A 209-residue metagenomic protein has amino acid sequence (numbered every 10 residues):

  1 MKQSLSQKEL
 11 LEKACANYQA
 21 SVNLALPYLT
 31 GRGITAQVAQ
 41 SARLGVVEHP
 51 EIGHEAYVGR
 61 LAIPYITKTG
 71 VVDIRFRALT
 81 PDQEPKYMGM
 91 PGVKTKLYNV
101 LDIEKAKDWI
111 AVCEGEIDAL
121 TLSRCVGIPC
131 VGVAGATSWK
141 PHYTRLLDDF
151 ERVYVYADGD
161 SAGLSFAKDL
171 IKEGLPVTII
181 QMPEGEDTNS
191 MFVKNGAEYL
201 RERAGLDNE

Functional and structural regions predicted by a protein language model:
M1-A62, T67-K68, E104-K105, G205-E209: TOPRIM metal-binding catalytic domain and adjacent DNA-binding surface shared by DnaG-type primases
Q7, E48-R152, F166-A167: Phosphate-handling DNA/RNA-contact segment within nucleic-acid enzymes
L29, T69, V155, T188: A residue-level signal for conserved active-site and pocket-lining positions in enzyme catalytic cores
V112, F150-A162, Q181: Acidic beta-strand-to-loop metal/phosphate-binding motif
V133-W139, D158-S161, M182-G185: Short, acidic/turn-prone active-site loops that include or flank metal/cofactor- and phosphate-binding residues
S165, G185-K194: RNase H-like two-metal-ion nuclease catalytic core shared by retroviral integrases and related mobile-element nucleases
S165-G174: Short, aromatic/basic amphipathic alpha-helical patches
M182, F192-E209: Metal-dependent DNA phosphodiester-chemistry modules and their immediately adjacent helices/loops in DNA-processing
